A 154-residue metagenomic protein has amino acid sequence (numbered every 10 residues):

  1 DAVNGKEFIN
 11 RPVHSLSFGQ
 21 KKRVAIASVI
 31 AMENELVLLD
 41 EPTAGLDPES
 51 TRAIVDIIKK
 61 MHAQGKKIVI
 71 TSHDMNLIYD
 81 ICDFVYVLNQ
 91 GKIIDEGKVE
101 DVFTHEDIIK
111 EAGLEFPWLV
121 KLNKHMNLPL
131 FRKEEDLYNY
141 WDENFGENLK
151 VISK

Functional and structural regions predicted by a protein language model:
D1-F8: Conserved ABC ATPase "signature" region
P12-L16: Conserved ABC ATPase signature
V37-D40: Catalytic Walker B motif of ABC-type/P-loop ATPase nucleotide-binding domains
S72-H73: H-loop/switch region of ABC-family ATPase nucleotide-binding domains
I78-D80: A short, surface-exposed alpha-helical micro-motif characterized by mixed small hydrophobic and charged/polar residues
I109-K154: ABC ATPase nucleotide-binding domains
